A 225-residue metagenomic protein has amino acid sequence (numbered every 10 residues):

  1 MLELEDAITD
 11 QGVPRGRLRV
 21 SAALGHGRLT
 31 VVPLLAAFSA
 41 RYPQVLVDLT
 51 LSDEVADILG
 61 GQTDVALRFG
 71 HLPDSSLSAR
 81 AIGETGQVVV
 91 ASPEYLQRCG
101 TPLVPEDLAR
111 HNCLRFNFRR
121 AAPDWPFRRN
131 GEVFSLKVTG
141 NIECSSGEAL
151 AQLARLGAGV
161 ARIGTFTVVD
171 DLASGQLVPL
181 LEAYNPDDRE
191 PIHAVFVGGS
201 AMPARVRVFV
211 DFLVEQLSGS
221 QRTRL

Functional and structural regions predicted by a protein language model:
M1-G12: Alpha-helical linker/hinge and terminal dimerization helices associated with HTH transcriptional regulators
R15-S78: Central regulatory/effector-binding core of bacterial HTH transcription factors
R19-S21, A66, L114, A161 (+1 more regions): Short, well-ordered beta-strand segments
Q44, V169-D170, S174, A183-L225: C-terminal effector-binding regulatory domain of bacterial HTH transcription factors
D53, F69-L72, A91-P93, I163-F166: Beta->alpha turn/N-cap motifs
S76-Q87, A91-L114: Flexible hinge/capping segments at coil-to-helix
N112-G131: Secondary-structure junction motif
S135-D187, F196-G199: Hydrophobic hinge/microswitch elements
